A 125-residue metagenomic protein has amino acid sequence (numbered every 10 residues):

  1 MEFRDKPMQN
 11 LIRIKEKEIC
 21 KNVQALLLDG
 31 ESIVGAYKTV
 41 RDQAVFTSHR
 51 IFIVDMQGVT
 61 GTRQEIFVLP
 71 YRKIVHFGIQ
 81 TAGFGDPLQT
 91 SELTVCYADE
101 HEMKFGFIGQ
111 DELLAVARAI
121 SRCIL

Functional and structural regions predicted by a protein language model:
M1-A44, I108-Q110, L114-A115, L125: Anionic N-terminal interaction surfaces
K15-E16, I74-F77, F105: Generic ordered-secondary-structure signal
L28, H76-I79, R118-L125: Short, intrinsically disordered, mixed-charge
D29-Q43, T47-T94, H101: Phosphoinositide-binding peripheral membrane targeting modules
T94-L125: Low-complexity intrinsically disordered segments
